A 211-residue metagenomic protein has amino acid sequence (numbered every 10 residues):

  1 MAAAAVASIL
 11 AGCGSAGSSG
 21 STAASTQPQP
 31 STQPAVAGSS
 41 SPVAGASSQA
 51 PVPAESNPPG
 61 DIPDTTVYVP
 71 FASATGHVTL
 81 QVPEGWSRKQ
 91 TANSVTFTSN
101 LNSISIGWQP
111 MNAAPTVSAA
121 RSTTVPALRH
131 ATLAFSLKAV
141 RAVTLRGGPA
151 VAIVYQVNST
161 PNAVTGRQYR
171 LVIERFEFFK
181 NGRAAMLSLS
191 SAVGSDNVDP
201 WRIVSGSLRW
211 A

Functional and structural regions predicted by a protein language model:
M1-N102, F179-R183, S188-A211: N-terminal targeting sequences that direct proteins away from the cytosol to non-cytosolic compartments
V78, S122-T123, Y155-T160: Short Pro/Gly-enriched beta-strand edge/turn motifs at strand-loop
T98-R121: A short acidic-to-branched-hydrophobic micro-motif
N102, M111, N158-T160, A192: Solvent-exposed coil/turn segments that connect beta secondary-structure elements in extracytoplasmic/periplasmic
G107-A114, V140, L189-G194: Second-shell loop/turn segments in exported
S118-T132: Short, solvent-exposed helix-to-loop capping segments enriched in aromatics
L128-F178: Signature of long, low-cysteine stretches enriched in small and polar/charged residues
